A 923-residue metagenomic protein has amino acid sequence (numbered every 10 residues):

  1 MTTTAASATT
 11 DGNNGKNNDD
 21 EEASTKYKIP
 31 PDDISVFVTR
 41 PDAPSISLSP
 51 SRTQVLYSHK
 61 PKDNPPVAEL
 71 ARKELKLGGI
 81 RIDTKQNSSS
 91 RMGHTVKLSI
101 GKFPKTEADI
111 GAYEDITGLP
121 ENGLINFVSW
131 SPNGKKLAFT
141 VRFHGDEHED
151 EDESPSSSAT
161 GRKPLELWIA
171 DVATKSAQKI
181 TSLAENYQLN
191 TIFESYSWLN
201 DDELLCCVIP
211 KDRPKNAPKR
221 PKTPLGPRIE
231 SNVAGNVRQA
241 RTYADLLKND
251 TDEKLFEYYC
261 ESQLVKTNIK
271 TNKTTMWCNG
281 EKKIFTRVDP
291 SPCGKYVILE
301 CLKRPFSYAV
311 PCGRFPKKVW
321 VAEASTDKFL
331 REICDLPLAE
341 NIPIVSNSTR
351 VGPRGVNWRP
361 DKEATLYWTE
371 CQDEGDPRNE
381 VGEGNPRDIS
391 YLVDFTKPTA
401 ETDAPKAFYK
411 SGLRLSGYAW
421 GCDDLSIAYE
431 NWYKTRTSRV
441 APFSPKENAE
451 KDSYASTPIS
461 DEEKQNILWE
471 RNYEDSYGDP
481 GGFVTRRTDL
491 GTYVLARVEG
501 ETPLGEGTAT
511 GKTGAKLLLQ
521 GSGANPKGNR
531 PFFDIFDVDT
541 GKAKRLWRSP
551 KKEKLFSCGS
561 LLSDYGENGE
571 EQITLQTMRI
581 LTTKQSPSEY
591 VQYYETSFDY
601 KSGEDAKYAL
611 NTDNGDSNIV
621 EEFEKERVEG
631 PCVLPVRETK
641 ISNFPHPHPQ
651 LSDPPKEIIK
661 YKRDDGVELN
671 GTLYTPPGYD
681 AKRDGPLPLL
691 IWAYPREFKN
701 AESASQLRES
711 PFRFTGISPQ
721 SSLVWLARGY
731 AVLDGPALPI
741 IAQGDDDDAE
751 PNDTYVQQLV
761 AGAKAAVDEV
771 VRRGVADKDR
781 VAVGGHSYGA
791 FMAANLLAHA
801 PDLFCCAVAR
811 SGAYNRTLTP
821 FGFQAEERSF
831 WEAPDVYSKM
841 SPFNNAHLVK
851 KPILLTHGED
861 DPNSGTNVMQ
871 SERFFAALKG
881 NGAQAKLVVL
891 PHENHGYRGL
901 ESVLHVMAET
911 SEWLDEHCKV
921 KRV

Functional and structural regions predicted by a protein language model:
M1-Q592, T596, K601-R637, H646 (+3 more regions): Beta-propeller folds
G294-K295, K303-F306, D361, P386 (+4 more regions): Serine-hydrolase catalytic core recognition
